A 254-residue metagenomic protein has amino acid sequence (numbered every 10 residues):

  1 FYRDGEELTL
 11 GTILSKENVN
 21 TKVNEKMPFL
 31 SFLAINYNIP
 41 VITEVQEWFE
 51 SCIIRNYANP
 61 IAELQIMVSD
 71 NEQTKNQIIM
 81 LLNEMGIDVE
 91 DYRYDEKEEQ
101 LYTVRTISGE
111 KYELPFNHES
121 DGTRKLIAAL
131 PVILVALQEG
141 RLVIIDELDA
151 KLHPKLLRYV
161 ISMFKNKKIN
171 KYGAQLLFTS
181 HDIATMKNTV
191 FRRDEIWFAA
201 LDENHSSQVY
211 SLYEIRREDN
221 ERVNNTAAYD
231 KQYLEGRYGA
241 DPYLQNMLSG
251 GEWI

Functional and structural regions predicted by a protein language model:
F1-T12, E98-R105, N204-E214: Short, well-ordered strand-loop elements centered on a beta-strand within folded domains, enriched for acidic residues
F1-Y94: Electropositive, glycine-dotted interaction segments that contact anionic polymers or phosphate-rich ligands
N56-H118, Y229, R237-Y238, P242-Y243 (+2 more regions): Extended helical coiled-coil dimerization/tether regions that scaffold and oligomerize large DNA-maintenance assemblies
Y94-L134, L142-K155: Conserved ABC ATPase signature
R105-S108, S162-I254: C-terminal lobe/lid and adjacent interdomain/linker elements of RecA-like ASCE P-loop ATPase modules
G140-L142, Q175: Residue-level preference for the first positions of well-ordered beta-strands
K155-S162: Conserved D-loop/post-Walker B switch-helix segment of ABC ATPase nucleotide-binding domains
